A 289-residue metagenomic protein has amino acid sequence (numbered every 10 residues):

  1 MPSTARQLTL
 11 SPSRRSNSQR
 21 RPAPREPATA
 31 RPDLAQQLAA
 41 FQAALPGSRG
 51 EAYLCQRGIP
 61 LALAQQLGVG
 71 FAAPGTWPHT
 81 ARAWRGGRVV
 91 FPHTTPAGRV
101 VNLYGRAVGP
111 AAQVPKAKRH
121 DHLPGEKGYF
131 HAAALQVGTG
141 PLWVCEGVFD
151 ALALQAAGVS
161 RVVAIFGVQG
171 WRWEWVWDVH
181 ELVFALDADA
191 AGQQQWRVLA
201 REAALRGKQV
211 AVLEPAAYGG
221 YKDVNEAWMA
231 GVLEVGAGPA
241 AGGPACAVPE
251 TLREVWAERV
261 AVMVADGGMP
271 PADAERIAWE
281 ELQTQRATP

Functional and structural regions predicted by a protein language model:
M1-L8, A43-P46, E51-V89, G219-G242 (+1 more regions): Short, small/acidic-rich helices and loops at N termini and domain boundaries of DNA replication/processing enzymes
P2-R49, P96-R99: Conserved active-site segments centered on acidic
S16-E26, A30-R31, L63, A73-E181 (+1 more regions): Phosphate-handling DNA/RNA-contact segment within nucleic-acid enzymes
C55, Q65, Q155, A204 (+1 more regions): Short polybasic/polar patches that bind polyanions
G70-A72, A107, A153, A261 (+1 more regions): Charged/polar positions on well-ordered alpha helices
A112-K118, G138-W143, V148-V248, P271-A272 (+1 more regions): TOPRIM fold recognition
G242-P289: C-terminal alpha-helical interaction appendages
